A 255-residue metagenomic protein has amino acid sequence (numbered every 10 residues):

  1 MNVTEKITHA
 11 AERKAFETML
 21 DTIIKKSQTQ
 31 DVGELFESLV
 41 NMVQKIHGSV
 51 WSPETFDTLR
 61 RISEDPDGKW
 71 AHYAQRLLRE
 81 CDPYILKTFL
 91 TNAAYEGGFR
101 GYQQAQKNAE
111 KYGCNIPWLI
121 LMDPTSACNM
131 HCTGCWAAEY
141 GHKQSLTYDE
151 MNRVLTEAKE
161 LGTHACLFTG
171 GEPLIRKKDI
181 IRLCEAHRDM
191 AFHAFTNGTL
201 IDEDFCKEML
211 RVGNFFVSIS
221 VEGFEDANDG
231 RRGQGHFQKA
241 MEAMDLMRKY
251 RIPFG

Functional and structural regions predicted by a protein language model:
M1-F36: Non-catalytic protein-protein interaction scaffold segments in large eukaryotic complex-forming proteins
K26, E37-Q75: N-terminal accessory interaction module
R61-R79, A165, N228-A240: Short N-terminal secondary-structure initiator segments
G68-L121: N-terminal [4Fe-4S]-dependent radical SAM core
A109-E110, I120, H142-K143, H193-A194 (+1 more regions): A generic structural signal for short
G113-N115, L119-Y148: Canonical Radical SAM [4Fe-4S] cluster-binding loop centered on the CxxxCxxC motif and its immediate flanking residues
Y148-F168, R176-G255: Radical SAM/AdoMet-radical enzyme domain recognition
